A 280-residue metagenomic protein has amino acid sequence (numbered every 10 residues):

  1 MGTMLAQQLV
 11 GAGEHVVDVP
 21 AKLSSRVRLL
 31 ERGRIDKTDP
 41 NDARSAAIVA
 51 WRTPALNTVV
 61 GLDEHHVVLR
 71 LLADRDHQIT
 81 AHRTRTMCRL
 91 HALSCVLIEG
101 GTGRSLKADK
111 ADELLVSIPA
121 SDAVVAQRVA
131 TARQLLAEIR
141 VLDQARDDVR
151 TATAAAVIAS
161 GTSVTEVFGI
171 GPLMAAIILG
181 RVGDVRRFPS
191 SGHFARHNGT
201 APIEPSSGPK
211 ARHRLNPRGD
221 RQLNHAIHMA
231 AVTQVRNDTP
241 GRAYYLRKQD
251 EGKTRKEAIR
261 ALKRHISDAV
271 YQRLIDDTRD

Functional and structural regions predicted by a protein language model:
M1-Q7: Short beta-strand-loop/turn "lid" adjacent to the catalytic site in phosphate-handling enzymes
Q8-A12, V17-T58, L71, D109-L114 (+1 more regions): Short alpha-helix plus adjacent loop in nuclease-associated cores
V49, L69, A132, I178 (+3 more regions): Short alpha-helical scaffolding segments that buttress acidic/His motifs in well-ordered protein cores
G61-H77: Internal, active-site/partner-interface "lid" segment
L72-S163: Glycine-rich, often acidic, oxyanion-interacting loops/wings at catalytic, nucleic-acid, or phospho-protein interfaces
E166, P172-E251, R255: Phosphate-backbone recognition surface of nucleic-acid-processing proteins
R236-D280: Acidic, carboxylate-rich catalytic segments that either coordinate divalent cations
